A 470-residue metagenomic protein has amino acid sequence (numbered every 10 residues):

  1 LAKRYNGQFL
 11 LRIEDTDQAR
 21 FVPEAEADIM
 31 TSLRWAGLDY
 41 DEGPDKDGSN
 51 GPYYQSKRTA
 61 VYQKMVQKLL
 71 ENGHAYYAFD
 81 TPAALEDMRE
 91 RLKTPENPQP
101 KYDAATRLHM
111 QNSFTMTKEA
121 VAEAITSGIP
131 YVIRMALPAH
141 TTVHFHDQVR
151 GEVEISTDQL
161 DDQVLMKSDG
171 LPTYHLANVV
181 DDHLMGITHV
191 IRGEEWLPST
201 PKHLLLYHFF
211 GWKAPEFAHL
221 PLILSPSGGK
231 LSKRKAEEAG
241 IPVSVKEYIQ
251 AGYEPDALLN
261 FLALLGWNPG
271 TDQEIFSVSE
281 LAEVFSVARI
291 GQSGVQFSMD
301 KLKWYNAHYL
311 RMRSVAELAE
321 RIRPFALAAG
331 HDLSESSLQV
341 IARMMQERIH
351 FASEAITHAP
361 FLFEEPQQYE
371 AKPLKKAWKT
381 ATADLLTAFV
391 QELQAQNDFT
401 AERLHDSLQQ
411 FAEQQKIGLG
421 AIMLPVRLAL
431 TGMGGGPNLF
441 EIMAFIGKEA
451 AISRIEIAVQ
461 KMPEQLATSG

Functional and structural regions predicted by a protein language model:
L1-P98, S199-F209, A257: N-terminal Rossmann-like or analogous alpha/beta NTP/dinucleotide-binding catalytic cores that position adenine
L10-D15, M185-V190, H203, P242-S244 (+2 more regions): Glycine- and acidic
I13-A19, E194-W196, P221-L224, L302: Acidic, glycine-rich active-site loops and adjacent beta-strand->loop/helix elements that engage anionic groups
I29, L69, G73, M135 (+7 more regions): Residue-level signal for inorganic ion chemistry
N72-G73, A136, I349, E365: N-terminal amphipathic, basic helical "cap/leader" segment at the start of enzyme domains
Y76-Y77, T81-R234, S244, P269: Active-site cores that bind ATP or allylic diphosphates and position pyrophosphate for catalysis
F210-Y369, T431-S469: Catalytic adenosine-cofactor/nucleotide-binding cores of aminoacyl-tRNA synthetases and other
L374-G435: C-terminal accessory/binding modules appended to enzymatic or scaffolding proteins
